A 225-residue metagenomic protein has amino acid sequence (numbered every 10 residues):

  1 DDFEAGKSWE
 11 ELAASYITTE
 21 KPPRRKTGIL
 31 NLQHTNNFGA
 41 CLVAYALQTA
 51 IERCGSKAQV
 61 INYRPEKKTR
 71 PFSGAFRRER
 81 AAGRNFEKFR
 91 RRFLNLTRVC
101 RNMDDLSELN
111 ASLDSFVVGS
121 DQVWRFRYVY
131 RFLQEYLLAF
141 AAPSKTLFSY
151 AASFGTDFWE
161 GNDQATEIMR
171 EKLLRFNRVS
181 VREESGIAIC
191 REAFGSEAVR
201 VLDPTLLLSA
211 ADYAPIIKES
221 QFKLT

Functional and structural regions predicted by a protein language model:
D2, K145-L147, S196-V199: Active-site regions of enzymes building and remodeling cell-envelope glycoconjugates
D2-T19: Long, positively charged, glycine-interspersed low-complexity recognition regions
K7-L12, M103-L113, W124, Y130 (+1 more regions): A nucleotide-sugar donor-handling region in carbohydrate enzymes
K21-R24, K223-L224: Glycine-rich phosphate/diphosphate-binding loops that line cofactor/substrate pockets in enzymes
R25-F38, L42-E171: Aromatic- and Gly/Pro-rich donor/ligand-binding loops that form nucleotide- or phosphate-bearing donor binding pockets
